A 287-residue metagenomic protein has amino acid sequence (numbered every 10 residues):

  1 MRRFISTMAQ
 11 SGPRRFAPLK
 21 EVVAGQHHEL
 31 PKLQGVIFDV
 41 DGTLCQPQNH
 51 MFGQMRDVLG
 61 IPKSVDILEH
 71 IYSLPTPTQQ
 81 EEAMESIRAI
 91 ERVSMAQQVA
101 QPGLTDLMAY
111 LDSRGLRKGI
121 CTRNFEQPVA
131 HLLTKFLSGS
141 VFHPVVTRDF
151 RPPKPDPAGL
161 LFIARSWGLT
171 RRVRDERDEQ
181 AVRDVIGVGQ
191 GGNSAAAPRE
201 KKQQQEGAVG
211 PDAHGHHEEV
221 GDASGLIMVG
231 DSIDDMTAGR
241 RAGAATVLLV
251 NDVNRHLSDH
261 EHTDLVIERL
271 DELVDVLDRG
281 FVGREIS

Functional and structural regions predicted by a protein language model:
M1-Q34, A109, H131-S287: Asp-based, Mg2+/Mn2+-dependent phosphohydrolase catalytic module
F4, Q10-H70, T76-Q79: Active-site neighborhood of HAD-like aspartate-dependent phosphohydrolases
L44, K118-C121, M228, V266: Conserved SAM-binding loop
N49-F52, Q101, F125-Q127, I233 (+1 more regions): Alpha-helix N-cap/helix-start and coil->helix boundary motif
F52-R56, R88-E91, V129-L132: Hydrophobic alpha-helical core bundles mediating ligand binding, dimerization, or RNAP-core interactions
Q80-E91, S140-P144: Short, basic/glycine-rich phosphate-binding loops at helix/coil junctions that contact nucleotide phosphates
V93-I120, E126-A130, P157: Short, acidic loop-to-helix structural element flanking the phosphoryl-transfer center in phosphate-processing enzymes
